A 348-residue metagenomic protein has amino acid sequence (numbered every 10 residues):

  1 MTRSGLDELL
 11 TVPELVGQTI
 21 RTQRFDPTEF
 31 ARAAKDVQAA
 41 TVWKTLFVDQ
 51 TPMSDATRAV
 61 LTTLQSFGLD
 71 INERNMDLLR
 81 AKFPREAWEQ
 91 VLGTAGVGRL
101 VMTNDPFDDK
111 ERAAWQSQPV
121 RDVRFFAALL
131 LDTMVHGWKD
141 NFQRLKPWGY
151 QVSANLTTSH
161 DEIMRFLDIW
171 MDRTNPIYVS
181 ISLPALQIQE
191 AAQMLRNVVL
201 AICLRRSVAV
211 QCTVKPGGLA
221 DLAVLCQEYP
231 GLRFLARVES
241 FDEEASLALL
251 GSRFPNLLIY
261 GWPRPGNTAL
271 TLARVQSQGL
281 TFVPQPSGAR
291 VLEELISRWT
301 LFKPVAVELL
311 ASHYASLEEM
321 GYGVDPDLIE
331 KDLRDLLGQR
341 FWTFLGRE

Functional and structural regions predicted by a protein language model:
M1-A191, Q227-L232, S252-E348: Metal-cofactor-binding active-site regions of metalloenzymes
F83-P84, M194, G217-G218, D242 (+1 more regions): Short, glycine/acidic-rich beta->alpha junctions
L186-Y229: Acidic, glycine-rich loop-and-beta core segments that form the ion-binding/anion-interacting portion of active sites
C212-G261: Active-site-proximal binding-pocket segments
